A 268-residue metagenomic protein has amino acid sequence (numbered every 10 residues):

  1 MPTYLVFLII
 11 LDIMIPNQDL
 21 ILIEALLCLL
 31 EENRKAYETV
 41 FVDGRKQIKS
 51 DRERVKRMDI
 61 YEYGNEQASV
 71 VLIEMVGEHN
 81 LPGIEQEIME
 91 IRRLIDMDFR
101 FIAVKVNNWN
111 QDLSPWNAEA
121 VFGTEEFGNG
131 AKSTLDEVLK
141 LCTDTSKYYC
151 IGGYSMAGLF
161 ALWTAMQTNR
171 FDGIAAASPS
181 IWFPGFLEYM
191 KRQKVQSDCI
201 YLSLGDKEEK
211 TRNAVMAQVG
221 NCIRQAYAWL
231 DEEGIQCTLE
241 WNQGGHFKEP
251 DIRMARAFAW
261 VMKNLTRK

Functional and structural regions predicted by a protein language model:
R57-S69: Short beta-strand-to-loop junctions in surface cap/lid or active-site-entrance loops
S69-L141: Serine-hydrolase catalytic machinery in alpha/beta-hydrolase-like enzymes
S146-G153: Alpha/beta-hydrolase fold nucleophile elbow
C150, G173-A175: Residue in the alpha/beta-hydrolase core beta-strand immediately N-terminal to the catalytic nucleophile
G153-A157, A161: Gly/Ala-rich beta-loop-alpha elbow adjacent to hydrolase catalytic centers
W163-D172: Conserved hydrolase catalytic core segment
A175-W182: Active-site nucleophile loop of the alpha/beta-hydrolase fold
W182-G245, E249: The feature captures the conserved acid-bearing segment of alpha/beta-hydrolase catalytic domains
